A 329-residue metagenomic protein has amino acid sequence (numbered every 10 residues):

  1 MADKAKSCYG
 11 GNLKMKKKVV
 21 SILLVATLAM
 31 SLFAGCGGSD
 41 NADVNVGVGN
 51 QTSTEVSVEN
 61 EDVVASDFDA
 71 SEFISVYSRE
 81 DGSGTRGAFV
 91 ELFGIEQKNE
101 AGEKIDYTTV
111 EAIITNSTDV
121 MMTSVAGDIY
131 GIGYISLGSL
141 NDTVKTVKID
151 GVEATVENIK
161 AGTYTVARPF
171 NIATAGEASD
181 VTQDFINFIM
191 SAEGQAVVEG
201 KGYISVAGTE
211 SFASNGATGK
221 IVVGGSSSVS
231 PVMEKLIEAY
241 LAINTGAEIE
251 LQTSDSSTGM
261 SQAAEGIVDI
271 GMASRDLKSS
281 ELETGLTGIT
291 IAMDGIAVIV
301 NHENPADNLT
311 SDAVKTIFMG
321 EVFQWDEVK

Functional and structural regions predicted by a protein language model:
M1-K14: Short, Lys/Arg-enriched N-terminal segments with co-localized hydrophobic residues within the first ~10-30 amino acids
K6-C8, K18, D81: Small/flexible residues
K6-Y9, M30, L92: Short intrinsically disordered, low-complexity segments
L13-I22: Bacterial N-terminal signal peptides that target proteins for export
A26-T27: Repetitive helical segments and hydrophobic/amphipathic motifs
S31-G35: C-terminal motif of bacterial Sec signal peptides marking the signal peptidase cleavage site
G37-K329: Exported/periplasmic ABC-transporter solute-binding proteins
